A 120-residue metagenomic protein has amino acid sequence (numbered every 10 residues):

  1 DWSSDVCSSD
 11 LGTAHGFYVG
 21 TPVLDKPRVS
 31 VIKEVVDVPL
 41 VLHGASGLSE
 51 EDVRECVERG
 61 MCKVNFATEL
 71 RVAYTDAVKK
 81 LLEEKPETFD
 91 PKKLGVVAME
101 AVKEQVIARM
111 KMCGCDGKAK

Functional and structural regions predicted by a protein language model:
D1-S8: Short, small-residue-biased leader/transition segments that mark boundaries at the very start of proteins
C7, I32, H43, C56: Conserved, mostly hydrophobic/aromatic
L11-H15, R59-T75: Glycine-rich phosphate-binding active-site loops on the catalytic face of alpha/beta enzymes
T21-L42: Alpha-helix-loop-beta-strand connector modules within alpha/beta enzyme cores
A45-G60: Catalytic cores of alpha/beta
K80-K120: Extended, intrinsically disordered, low-complexity segments
